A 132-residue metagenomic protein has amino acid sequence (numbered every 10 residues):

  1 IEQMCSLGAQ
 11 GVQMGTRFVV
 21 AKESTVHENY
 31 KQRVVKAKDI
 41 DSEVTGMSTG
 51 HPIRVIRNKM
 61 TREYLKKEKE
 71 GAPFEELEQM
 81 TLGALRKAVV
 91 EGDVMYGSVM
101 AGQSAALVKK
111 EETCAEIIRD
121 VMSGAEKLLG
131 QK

Functional and structural regions predicted by a protein language model:
I1-K132: Conserved active-site-proximal phosphate/metal-binding subdomains
